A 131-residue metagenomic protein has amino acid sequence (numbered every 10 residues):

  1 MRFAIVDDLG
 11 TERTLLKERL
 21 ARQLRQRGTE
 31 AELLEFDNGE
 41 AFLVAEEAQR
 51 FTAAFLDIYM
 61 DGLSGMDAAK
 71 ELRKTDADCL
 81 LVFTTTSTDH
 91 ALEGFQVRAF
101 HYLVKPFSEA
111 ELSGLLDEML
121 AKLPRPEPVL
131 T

Functional and structural regions predicted by a protein language model:
D7-L9, T86: Acidic di-acidic motifs
L9-L34: Two-component/phosphorelay signaling modules centered on CheY-like receiver
E35-A53: Acidic, metal-coordinating helix/loop segments flanking the phosphotransfer/catalytic sites of two-component signaling
V44, T52-E127: CheY-like receiver
L130-T131: C-terminal output/effector regions of signal-responsive regulators
